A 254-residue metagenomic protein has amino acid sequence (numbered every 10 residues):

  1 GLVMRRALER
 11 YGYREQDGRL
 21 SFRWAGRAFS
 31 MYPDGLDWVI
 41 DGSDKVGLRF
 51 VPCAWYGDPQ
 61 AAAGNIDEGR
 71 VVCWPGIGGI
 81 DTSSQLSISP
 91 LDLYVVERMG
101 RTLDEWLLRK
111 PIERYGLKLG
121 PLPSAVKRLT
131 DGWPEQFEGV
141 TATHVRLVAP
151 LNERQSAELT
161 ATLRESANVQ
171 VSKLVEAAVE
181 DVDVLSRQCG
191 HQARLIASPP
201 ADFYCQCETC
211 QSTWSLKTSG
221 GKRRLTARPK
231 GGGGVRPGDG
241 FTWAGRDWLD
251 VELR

Functional and structural regions predicted by a protein language model:
G1-A201, E208-R254: Catalytic core segments in nucleotide and nucleic-acid processing enzymes
